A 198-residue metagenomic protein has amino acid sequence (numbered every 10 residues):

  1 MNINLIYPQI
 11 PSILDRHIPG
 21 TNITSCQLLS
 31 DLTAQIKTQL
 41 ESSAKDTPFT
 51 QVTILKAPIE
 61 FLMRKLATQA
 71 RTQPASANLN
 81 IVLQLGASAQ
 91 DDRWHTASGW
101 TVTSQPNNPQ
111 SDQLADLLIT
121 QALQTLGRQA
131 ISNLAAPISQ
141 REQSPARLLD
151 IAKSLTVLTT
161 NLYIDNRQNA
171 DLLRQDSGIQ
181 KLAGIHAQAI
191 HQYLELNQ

Functional and structural regions predicted by a protein language model:
M1-A70, A89-W100: Active-site histidine-acidic residue metal-binding/catalytic motifs, centered on HxH/HExxH-like signatures
N2-Y7, Q51-K56, N78-Q84, T101-S104 (+2 more regions): Structural recognition of the beta-strand scaffold that forms the well-ordered cores of secreted hydrolase catalytic
I10-S12, I59-L62, G86-D92, N107-Q110 (+3 more regions): Solvent-exposed loop/turn segments at secondary-structure junctions within structured extracellular/periplasmic domains
I23-D31, E60, N108-Q113, L173-G184: Soluble non-cytosolic domains of exported or imported proteins
A34-K45, R71-A75, I119-R128, G178 (+2 more regions): Sec-exported extracytoplasmic/periplasmic mature domains
T72, S88-D91, N133-Q198: Active-site-adjacent mobile loop/cap segments within catalytic or ligand-binding domains
V82-Q84, S88-Q121: Catalytic-core segments of hydrolase enzymes
P109-E142, D150-A152: Active-site-adjacent substrate-binding region of metalloamidase/peptidase-like peptide-processing proteins
